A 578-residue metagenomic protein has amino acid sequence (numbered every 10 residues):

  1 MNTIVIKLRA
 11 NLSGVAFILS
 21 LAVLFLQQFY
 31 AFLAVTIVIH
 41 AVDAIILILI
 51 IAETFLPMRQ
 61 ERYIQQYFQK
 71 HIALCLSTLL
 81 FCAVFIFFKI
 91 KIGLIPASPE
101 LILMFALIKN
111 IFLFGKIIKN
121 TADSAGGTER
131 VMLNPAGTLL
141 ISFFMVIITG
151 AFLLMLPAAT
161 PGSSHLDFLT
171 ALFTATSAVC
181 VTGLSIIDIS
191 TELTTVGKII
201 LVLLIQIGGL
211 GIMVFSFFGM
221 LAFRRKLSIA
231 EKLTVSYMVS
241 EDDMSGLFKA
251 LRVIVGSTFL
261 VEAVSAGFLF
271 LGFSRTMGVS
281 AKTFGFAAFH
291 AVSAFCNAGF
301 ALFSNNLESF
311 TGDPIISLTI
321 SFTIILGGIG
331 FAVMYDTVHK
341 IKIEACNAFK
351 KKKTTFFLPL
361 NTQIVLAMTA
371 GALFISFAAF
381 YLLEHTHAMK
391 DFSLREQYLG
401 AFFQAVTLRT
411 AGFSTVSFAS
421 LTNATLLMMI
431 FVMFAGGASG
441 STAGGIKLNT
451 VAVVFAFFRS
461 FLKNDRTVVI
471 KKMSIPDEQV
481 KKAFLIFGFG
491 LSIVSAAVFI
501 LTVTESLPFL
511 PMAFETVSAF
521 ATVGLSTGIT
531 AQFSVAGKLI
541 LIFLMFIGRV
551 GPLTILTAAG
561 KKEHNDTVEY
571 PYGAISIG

Functional and structural regions predicted by a protein language model:
M1-G578: Membrane-proximal intracellular helices of multi-pass ion channels
